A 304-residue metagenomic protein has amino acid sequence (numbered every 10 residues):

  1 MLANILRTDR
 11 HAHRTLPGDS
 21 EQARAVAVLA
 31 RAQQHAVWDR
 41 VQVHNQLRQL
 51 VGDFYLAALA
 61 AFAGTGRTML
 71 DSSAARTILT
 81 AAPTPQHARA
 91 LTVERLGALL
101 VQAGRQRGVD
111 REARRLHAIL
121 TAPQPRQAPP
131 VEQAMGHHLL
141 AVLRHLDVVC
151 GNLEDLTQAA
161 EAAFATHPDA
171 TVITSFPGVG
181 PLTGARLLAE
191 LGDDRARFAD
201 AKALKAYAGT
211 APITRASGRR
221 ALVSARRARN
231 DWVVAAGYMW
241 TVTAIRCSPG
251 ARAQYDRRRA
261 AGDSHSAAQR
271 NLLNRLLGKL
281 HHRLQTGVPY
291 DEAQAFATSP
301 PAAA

Functional and structural regions predicted by a protein language model:
M1-A304: A detector of single, family-specific signature residues that are central to catalytic or substrate-handling motifs
